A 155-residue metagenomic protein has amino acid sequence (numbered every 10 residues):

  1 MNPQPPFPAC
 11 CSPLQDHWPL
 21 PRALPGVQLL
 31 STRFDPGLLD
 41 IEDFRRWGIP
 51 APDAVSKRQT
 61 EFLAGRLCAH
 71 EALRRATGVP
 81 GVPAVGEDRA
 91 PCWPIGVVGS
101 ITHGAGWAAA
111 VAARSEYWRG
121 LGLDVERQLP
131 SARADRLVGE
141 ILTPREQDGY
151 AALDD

Functional and structural regions predicted by a protein language model:
M1-D155: Core catalytic alpha/beta fold that binds nucleotide/phospho-ligands
